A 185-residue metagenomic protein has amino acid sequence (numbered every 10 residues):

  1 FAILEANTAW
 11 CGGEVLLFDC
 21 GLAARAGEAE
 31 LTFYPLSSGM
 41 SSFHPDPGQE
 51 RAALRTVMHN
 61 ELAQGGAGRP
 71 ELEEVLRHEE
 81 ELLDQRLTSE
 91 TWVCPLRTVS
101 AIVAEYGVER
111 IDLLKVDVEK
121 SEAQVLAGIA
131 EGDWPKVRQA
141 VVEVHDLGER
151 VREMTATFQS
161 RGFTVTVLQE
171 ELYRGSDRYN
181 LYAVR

Functional and structural regions predicted by a protein language model:
F1-R185: Phosphate/nucleotide-binding beta-alpha loop and adjacent structural elements of enzyme active sites
